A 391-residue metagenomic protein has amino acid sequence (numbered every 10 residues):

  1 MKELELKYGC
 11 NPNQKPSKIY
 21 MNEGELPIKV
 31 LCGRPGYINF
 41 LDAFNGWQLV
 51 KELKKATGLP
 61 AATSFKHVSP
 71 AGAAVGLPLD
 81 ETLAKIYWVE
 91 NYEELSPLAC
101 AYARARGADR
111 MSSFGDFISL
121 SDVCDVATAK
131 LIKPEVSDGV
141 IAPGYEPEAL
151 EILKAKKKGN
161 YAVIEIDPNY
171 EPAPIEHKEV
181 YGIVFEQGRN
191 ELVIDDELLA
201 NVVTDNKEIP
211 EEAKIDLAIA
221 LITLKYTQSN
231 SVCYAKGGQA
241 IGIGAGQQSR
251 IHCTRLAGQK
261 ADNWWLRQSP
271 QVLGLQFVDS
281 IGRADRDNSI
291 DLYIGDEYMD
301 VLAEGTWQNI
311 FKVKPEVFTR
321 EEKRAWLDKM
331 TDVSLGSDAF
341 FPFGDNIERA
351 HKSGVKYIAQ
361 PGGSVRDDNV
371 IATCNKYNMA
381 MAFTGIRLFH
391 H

Functional and structural regions predicted by a protein language model:
M1-L198, A213-S231: Active-site loops and adjacent core secondary-structure elements that bind or stabilize anionic groups
N22-R34, A108-F114, G188-K207, D285-W307 (+2 more regions): Gly-rich Lys/Arg/Thr-decorated short loops/hinges at beta-loop-alpha junctions or inter-strand turns that position
E52, Y226, N263-R267, K352 (+1 more regions): Conserved helix-loop functional segments at active or binding sites
A56-S64, V163-I166, S229-K236, L266-F277 (+1 more regions): Flexible, glycine/charged-enriched surface loops at secondary-structure junctions
S69, C124, K236-Q239, Q247 (+2 more regions): Active-site-proximal loop/turn and secondary-structure-junction residues that shape catalytic pockets, frequently
A71-R110, I241-F340: Glycine- and Gly-Pro-enriched alpha-helical subdomains that act as flexible, kink-prone "lid/hinge" or packing modules
D116, L120-S121, P134-I164, N169-E171 (+6 more regions): C-terminal binding/interaction regions
P174-I209, R267-D285: Substrate-contacting helices/loops that form the catalytic groove of nucleic-acid and nucleotide-polymer processing
